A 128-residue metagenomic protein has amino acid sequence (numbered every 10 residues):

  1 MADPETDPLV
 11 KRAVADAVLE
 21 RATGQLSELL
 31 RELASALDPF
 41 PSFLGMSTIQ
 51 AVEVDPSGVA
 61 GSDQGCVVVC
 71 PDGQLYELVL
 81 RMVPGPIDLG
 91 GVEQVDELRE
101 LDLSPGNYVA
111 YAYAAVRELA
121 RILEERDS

Functional and structural regions predicted by a protein language model:
M1-Q64: Negatively charged, low-complexity tracts enriched in Asp/Glu with abundant Ser/Thr
L37, P41, V116, A120-L123: A structural signal for well-ordered alpha-helices, especially hydrophobic packing surfaces of coiled-coils
Q64-R121: Intrinsically disordered, low-complexity regulatory segments enriched in Ser/Thr/Pro and charged residues
E125-S128: Mixed-charge (acidic/basic) macromolecular-recognition segments
